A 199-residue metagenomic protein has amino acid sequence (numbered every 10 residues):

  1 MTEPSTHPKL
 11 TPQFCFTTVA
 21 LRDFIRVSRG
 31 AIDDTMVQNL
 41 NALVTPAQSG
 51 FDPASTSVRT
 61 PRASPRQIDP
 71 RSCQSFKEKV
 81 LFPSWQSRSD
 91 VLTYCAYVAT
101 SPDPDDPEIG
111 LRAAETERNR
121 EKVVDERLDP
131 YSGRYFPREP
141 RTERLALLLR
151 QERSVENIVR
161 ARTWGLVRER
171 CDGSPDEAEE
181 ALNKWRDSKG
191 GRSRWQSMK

Functional and structural regions predicted by a protein language model:
M1-V124, P175-R194, M198: Non-coiled-coil alpha-helical tracts in long, low-complexity regions of eukaryotic assembly proteins
L111-R112, N119, V123-V124, P130-R153: Charged, surface-exposed interaction regions in soluble eukaryotic proteins
P137-P140, R144-K199: Alpha-helical oligomerization segments
